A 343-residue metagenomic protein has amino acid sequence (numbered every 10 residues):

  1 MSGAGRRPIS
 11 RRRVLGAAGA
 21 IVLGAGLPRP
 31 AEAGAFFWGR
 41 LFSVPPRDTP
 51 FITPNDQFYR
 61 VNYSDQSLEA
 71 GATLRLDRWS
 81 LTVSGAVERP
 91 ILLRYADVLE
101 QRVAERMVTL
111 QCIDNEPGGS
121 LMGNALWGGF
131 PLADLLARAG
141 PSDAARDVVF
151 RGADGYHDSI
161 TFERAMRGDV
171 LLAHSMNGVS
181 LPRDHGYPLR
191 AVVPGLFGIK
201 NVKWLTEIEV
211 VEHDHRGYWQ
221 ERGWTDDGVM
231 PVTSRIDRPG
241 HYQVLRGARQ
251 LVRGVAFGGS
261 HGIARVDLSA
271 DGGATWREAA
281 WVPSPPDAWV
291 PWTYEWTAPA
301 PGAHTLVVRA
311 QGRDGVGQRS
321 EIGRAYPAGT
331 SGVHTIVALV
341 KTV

Functional and structural regions predicted by a protein language model:
M1-I9: N-terminal secretory signal peptides
A4, V22-L23, I199: Short amphipathic alpha-helical segments with coiled-coil-like heptad repeat character
I9-L27, L132, A191, G254 (+1 more regions): N-terminal export leaders
R29-E32: Sec/Tat signal peptide C-region and signal peptidase I cleavage site
G34-V343: Structured, non-membrane catalytic/scaffold regions adjacent to prosthetic-group chemistry
